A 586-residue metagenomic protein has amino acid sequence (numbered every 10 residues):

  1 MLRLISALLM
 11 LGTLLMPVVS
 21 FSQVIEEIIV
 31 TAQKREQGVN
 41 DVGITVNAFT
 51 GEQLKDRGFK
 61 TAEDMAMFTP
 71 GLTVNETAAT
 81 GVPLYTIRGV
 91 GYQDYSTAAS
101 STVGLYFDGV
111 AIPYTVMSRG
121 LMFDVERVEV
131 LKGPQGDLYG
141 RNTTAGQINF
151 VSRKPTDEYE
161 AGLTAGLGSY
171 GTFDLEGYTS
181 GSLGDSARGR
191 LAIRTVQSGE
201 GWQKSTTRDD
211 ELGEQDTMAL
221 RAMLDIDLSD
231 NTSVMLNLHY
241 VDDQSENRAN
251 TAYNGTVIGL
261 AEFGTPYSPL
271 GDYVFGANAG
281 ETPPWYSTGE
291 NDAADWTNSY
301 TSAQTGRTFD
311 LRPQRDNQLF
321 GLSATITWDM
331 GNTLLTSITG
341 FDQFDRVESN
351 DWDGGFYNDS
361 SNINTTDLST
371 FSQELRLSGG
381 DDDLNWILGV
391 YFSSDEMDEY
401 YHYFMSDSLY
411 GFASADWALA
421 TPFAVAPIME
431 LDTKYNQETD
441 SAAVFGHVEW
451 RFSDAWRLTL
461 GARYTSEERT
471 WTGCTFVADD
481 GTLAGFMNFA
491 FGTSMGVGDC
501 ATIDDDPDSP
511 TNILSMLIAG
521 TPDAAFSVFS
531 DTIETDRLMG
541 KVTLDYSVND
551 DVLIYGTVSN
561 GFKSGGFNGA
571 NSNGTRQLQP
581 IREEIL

Functional and structural regions predicted by a protein language model:
Q23-E158: Acidic, small-polar-rich N-terminal luminal/periplasmic segments of exported/outer-membrane proteins
E26, P83, G146, Y159 (+9 more regions): Hydrophobic, lipid-facing positions within transmembrane beta-strands of outer-membrane proteins
P83, S100-T102, Y114, F123-K132 (+6 more regions): Outer-membrane beta-barrel translocator/receptor signature
N149, D157-E158, G166, Y178-A277 (+6 more regions): Periplasmic-side early beta-strands and strand-to-turn transitions of outer-membrane beta-barrels
A165-S169, T195-G199, Y240-Q244, M330 (+5 more regions): Transmembrane beta-strands of outer-membrane beta-barrel pores
W202-E211, R248-T308, D353-S361, H402-K434 (+2 more regions): Solvent-exposed loop segments that connect transmembrane elements
D225-S229, L377-S378, G389-S393, Q437-L586: Structural signature of Gram-negative outer-membrane beta-barrels, strongest in the C-terminal barrel of TonB-dependent
R315-L319, D329-F445, W450, R469-G473: Replace "related TpsB outer-membrane translocases also match" with "some related outer-membrane beta-barrels such as
